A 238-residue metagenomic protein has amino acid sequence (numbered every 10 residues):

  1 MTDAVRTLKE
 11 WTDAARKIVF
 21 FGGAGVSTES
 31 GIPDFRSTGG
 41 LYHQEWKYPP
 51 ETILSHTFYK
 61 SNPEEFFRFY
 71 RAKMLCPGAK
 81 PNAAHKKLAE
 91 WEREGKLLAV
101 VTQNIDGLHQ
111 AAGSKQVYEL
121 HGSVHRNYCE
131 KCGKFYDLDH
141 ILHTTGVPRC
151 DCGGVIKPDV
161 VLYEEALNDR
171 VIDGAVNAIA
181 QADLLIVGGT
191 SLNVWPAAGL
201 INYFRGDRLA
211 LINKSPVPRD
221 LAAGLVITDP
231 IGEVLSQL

Functional and structural regions predicted by a protein language model:
M1-L238: Conserved catalytic core of sirtuin-type NAD+-dependent deacylases
